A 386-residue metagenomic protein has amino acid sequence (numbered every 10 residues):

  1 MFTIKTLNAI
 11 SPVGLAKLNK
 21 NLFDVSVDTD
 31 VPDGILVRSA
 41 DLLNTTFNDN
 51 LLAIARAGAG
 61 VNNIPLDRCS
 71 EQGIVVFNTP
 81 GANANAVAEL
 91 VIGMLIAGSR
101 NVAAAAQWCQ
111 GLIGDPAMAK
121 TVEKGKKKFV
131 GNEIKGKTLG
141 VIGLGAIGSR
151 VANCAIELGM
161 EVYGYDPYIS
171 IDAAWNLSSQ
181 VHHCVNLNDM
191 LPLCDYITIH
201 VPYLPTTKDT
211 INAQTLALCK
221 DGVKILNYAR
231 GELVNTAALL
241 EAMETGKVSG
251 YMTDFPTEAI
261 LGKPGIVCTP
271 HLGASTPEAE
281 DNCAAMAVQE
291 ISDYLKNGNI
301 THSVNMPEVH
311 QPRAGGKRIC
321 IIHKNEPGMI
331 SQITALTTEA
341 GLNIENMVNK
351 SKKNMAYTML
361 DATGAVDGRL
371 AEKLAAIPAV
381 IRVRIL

Functional and structural regions predicted by a protein language model:
M1-T79, P192, N212-Q214, L218 (+3 more regions): An N-terminal-biased, well-structured beta-alpha scaffold segment characteristic of Rossmann-like dinucleotide-binding
L43-T45, P167-I260, S275: Rossmann-like adenosine-cofactor binding region
P80-T138, D172, H302-V304: Phosphate-binding beta-alpha-beta segment of Rossmann-like dinucleotide-binding domains, i.e., the NAD(P)
A88-Q107, N153-M160, A285-N299, T334-T338 (+1 more regions): Oxidoreductase and adenylate-handling cofactor-binding alpha/beta cores
L144-G145: Glycine-rich Rossmann-fold phosphate-binding loop(s) that bind the pyrophosphate of adenine dinucleotide cofactors
G148-S149: N-terminal Rossmann-fold NAD(P) dinucleotide-binding loop
A213, D221-R313, Y357, E372 (+1 more regions): Rossmann-like dinucleotide-binding domain for NAD(H)/NADP(H)
T301, N305-L386: A conserved regulatory-domain signal marking ACT and ACT-like small-molecule sensing domains and adjacent regulatory
